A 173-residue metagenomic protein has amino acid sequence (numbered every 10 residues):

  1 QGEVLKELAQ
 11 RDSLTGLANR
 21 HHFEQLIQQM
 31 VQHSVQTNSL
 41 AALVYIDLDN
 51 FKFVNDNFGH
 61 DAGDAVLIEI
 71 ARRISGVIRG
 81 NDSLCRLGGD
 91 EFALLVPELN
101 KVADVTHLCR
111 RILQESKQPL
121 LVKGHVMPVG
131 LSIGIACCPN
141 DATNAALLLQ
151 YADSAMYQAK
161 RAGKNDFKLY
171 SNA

Functional and structural regions predicted by a protein language model:
E3-Q10, G16-A42, D49-R79, C85-L94 (+3 more regions): Conserved long alpha-helical elements within nucleotide-processing catalytic cores of c-di-GMP signaling and class III
L84, R111, L121, H125 (+2 more regions): Cyclic nucleotide signaling catalytic output domains
L94, V129-L131: HATPase_c (GHKL) ATP-binding subdomain of two-component histidine kinases
L95-P97, A136: Short hydrophobic/aromatic beta-strand micro-patches that form the beta-sheet surface supporting nucleotide- or nucleic
